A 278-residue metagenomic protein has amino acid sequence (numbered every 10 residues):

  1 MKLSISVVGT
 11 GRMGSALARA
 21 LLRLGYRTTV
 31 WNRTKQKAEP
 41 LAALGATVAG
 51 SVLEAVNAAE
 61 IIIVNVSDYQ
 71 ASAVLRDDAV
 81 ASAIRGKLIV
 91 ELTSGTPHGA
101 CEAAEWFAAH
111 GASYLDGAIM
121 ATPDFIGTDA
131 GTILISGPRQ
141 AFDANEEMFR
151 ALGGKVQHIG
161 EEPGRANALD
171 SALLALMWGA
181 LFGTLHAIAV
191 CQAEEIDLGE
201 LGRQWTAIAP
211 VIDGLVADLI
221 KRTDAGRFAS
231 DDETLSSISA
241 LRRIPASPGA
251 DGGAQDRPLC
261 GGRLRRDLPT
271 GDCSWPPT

Functional and structural regions predicted by a protein language model:
M1-V64, P123, K155, A193: NAD(P)+-binding Rossmann beta1-loop-alpha1 motif at the extreme N-terminus of oxidoreductases
L21, L41, F107, F149 (+3 more regions): A generic structural signal for well-ordered alpha-helical segments
T28, V48, S113-L115, V156 (+2 more regions): Hydrophobic beta-strand scaffold residues
V52-S113: Rossmann-fold NAD(P) dinucleotide-binding segment
E54, I61, S67-A71, F125 (+4 more regions): Amphipathic alpha-helical hairpins
S94-W178: Rossmann-fold dinucleotide-binding core
R165-T278: Helical "substrate-binding/catalytic lid" subdomain of Rossmann-like NAD(P)-dependent dehydrogenases/reductases
